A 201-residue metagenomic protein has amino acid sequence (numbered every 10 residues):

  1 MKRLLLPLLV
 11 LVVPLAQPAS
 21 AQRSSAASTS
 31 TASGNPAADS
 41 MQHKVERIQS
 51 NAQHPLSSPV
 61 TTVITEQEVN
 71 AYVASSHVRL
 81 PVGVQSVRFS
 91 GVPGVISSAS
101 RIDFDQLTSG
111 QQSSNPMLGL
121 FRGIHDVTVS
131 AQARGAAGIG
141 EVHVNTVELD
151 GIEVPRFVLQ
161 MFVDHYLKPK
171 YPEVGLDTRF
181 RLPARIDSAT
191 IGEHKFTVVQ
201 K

Functional and structural regions predicted by a protein language model:
M1-L4: Positively charged n-region of N-terminal signal peptides that target proteins for export
L6-P14: Bacterial N-terminal signal peptides
V13-A21: C-terminal segment of classical bacterial N-terminal signal peptides
A21-K201: Extracellular/lumenal and peripheral-membrane lipid-interaction modules
